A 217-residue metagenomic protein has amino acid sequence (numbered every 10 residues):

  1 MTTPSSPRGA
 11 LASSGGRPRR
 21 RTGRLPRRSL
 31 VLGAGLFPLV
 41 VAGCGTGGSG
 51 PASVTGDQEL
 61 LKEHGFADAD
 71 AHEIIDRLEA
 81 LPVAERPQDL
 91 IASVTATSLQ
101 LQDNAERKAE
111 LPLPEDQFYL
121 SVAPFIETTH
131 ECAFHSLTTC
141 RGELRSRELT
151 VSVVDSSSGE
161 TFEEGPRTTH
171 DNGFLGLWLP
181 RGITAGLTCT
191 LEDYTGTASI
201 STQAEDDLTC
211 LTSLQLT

Functional and structural regions predicted by a protein language model:
M1-L25, L32-A42: N-terminal secretory signal peptides
G45-G47: Bacterial signal peptide processing site
L60-Y119: N-terminal secretory signal peptides
K108-F125, A204-T217: Extracellular beta-sheet/turn segments enriched in Thr/Pro/Gly and aliphatic residues
P114-V154, S158-F162: Mid-length scaffold segments of soluble, non-membrane domains
S158-N172: Short, acidic Ser/Thr/Gly-rich low-complexity loop/linker segments typical of extracellular and cell-surface proteins
T169-L177, L187: Glycine-centered loop-to-beta-strand initiation motif
I183-D193: A short, solvent-exposed beta-strand micro-motif common in secreted/extracellular proteins
